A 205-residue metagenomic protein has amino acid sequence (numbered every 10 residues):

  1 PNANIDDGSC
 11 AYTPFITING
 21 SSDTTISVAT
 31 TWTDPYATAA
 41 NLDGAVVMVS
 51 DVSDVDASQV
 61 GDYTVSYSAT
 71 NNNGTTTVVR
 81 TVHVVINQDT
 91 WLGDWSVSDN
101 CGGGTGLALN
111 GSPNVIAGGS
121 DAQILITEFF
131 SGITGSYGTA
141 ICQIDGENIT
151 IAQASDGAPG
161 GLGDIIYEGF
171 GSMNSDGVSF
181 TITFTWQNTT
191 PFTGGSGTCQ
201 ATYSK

Functional and structural regions predicted by a protein language model:
P1-T13, G163, N174-D176: Primarily marks secretory-pathway-exposed extracellular/lumenal segments that are disulfide- and glycosylation-prone
A11-Y12, T81-N87: Short beta-strand edge segments in extracellular beta-sheet folds
T13-D43: Solvent-exposed, low-complexity, repeat-rich "mucin-like" stalks and linkers
L42-H83: Serine/threonine-rich, repeat-prone extracellular segments and beta-strand-based repeat modules of secreted/surface
I86-K205: Ser/Thr/Gly/Pro-rich, low-complexity flexible regions
